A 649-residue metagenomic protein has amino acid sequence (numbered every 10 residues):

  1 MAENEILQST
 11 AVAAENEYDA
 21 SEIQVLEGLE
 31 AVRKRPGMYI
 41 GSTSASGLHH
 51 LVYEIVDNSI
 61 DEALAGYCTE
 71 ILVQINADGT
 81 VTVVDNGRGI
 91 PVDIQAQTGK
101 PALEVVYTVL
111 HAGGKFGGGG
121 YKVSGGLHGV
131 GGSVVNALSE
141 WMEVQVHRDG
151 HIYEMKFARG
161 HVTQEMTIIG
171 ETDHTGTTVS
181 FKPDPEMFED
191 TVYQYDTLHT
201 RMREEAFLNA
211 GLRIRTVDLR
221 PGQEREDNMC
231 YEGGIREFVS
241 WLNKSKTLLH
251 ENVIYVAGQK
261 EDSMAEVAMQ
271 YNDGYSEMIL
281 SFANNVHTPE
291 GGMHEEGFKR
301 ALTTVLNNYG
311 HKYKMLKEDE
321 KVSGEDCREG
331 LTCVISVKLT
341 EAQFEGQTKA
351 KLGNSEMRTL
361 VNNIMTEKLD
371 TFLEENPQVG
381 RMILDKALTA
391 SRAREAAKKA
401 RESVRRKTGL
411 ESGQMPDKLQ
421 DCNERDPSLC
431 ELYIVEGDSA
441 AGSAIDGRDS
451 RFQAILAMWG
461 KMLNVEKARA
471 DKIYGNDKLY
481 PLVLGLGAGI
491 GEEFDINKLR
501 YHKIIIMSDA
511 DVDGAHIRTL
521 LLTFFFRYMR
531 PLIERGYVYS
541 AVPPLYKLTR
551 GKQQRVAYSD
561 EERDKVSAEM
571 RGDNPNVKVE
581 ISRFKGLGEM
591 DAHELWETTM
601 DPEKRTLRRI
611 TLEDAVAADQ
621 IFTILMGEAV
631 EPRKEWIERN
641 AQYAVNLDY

Functional and structural regions predicted by a protein language model:
M1-D19, L29, Y53, D61-A63 (+12 more regions): GHKL-family ATPase ATP-binding module
A20-R35: Mature N-terminal segment immediately following signal peptide/propeptide cleavage in secreted/periplasmic
K34-Y53: Conserved short strand/loop->alpha-helix "switch" segment adjacent to the catalytic nucleotide/phosphoryl-transfer site
D61-E62, G89-I90, V512-D513: Residues immediately C-terminal
I90-G113: Short conserved segment of the HATPase_c
A96, Q343-R358, V556-E562, V566 (+1 more regions): Helical (often loop-to-helix) elements that flank the catalytic cores of nucleotide-handling enzymes
R392-E411, D426-E431, G442-R448, K461 (+1 more regions): C-terminal interaction appendages of subunits in large macromolecular complexes
